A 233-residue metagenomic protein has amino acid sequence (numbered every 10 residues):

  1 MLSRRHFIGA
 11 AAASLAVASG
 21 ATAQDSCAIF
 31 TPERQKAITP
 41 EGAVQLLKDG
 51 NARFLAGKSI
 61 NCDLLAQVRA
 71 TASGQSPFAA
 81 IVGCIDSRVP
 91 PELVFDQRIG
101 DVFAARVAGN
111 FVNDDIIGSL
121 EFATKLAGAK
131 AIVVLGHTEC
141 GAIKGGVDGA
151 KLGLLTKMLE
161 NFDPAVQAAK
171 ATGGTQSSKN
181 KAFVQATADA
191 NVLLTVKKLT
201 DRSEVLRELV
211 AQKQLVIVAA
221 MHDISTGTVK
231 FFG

Functional and structural regions predicted by a protein language model:
M1-S14: N-terminal secretory signal peptides and thylakoid transit peptides that target proteins across membranes
I8-G9, D25-G74, G100, G109-K130 (+1 more regions): Divalent-metal-activated hydrolytic enzyme cores
A21-A23: Boundary at the C-terminal end of the N-terminal hydrophobic targeting segment
F78-A80, A129-I132: Short active-site oxyanion
V82-C84, R106, V133-H137, V218-H222: Short beta-strand segments
I85-N110, D115: Active-site cofactor/substrate anionic-group-binding motifs, chiefly glycine- and Lys/Arg-rich phosphate-binding loops
S87-R88, H137-A142: Gly/Ser/Thr-rich loops at beta-strand to alpha-helix junctions that form or flank small-molecule/cofactor-binding
